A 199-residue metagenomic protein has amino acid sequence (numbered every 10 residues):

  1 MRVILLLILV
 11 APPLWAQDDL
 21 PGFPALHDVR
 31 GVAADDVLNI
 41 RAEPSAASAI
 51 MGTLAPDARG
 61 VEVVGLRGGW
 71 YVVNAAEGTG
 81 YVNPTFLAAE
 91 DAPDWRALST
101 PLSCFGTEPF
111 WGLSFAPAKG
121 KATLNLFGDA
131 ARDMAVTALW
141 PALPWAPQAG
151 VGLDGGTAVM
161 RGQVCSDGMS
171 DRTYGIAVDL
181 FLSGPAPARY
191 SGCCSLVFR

Functional and structural regions predicted by a protein language model:
M1-L7: Sec-dependent signal peptide recognition, specifically the positively charged N-region followed immediately by
A11-A16: N-terminal signal peptide c-region/cleavage motif recognized by signal peptidases
Q17-A42, G52-P56, V63-R67, A88-L102 (+1 more regions): SH3-family beta-barrel domains
D18-A25, N74-W111, M160-V164, S170-R199: Boundary regions of SH3-family modules and the immediately adjacent low-complexity/disordered segments in eukaryotic
S48-M51, V178: Local beta-strand/beta-hairpin segments that build beta-sheet-rich folds
P144-D171: An anionic, turn-rich surface loop/hairpin at beta-sheet edges that serves as a generic interaction/coordination patch
